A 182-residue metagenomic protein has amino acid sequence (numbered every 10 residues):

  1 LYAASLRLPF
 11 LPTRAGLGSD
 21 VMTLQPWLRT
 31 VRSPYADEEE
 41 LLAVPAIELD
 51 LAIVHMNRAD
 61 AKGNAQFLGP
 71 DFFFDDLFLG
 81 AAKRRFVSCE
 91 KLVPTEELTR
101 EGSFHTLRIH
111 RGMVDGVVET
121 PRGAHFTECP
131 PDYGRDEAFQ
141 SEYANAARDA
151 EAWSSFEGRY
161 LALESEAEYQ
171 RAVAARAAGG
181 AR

Functional and structural regions predicted by a protein language model:
L1-R182: Conserved alpha/beta enzyme-core scaffold
